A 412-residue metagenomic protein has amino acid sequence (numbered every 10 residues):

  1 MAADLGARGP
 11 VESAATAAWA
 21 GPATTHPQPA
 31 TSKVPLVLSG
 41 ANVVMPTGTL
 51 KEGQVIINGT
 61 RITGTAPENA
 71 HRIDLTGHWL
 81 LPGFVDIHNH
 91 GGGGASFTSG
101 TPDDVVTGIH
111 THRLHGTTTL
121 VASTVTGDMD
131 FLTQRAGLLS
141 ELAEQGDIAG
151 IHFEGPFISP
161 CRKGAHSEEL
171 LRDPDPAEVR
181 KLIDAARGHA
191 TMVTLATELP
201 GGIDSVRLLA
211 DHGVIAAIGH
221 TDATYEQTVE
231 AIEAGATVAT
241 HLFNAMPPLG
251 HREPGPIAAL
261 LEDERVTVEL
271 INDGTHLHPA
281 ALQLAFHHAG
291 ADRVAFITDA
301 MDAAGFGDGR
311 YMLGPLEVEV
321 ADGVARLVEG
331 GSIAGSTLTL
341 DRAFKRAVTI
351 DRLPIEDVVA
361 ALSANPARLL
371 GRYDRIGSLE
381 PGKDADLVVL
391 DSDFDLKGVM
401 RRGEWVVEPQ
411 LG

Functional and structural regions predicted by a protein language model:
L5, W19-L81: Histidine-rich, glycine-flanked metal-binding segment
A15-A18, A347: Residue-level detector of structural "landmarks"
A41, R368, S378-G412: C-terminal cap of metal-dependent C-N hydrolases
H78-Q134: Metal-associated gating/positioning segment near the N- to mid-region
I109-H189: Divalent-metal coordination cores built from histidine and acidic residues
F153, L209, A239, A347 (+1 more regions): Conserved, mostly hydrophobic/aromatic
R180, D184-D308: Active-site core of metal-dependent hydrolases
A258-V268, G274, F286-T298, A304-L390: His/Asp/Glu-enriched, well-ordered alpha-helical/loop segment that forms or immediately abuts the divalent-metal
